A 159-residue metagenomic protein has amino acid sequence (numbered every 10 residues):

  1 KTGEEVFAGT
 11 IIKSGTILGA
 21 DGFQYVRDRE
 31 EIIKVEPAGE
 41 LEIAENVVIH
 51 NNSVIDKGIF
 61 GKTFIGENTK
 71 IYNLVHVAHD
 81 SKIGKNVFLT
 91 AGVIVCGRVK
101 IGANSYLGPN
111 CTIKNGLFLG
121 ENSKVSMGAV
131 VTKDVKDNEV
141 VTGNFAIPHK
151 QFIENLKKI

Functional and structural regions predicted by a protein language model:
K1-P148: Structural signal for interior beta-strand "rungs" in well-ordered beta-sheet cores of soluble enzyme domains
I55, K158-I159: Short amphipathic alpha-helical segments with coiled-coil-like heptad repeat character
F152-I153, K157: Metallo-beta-lactamase
